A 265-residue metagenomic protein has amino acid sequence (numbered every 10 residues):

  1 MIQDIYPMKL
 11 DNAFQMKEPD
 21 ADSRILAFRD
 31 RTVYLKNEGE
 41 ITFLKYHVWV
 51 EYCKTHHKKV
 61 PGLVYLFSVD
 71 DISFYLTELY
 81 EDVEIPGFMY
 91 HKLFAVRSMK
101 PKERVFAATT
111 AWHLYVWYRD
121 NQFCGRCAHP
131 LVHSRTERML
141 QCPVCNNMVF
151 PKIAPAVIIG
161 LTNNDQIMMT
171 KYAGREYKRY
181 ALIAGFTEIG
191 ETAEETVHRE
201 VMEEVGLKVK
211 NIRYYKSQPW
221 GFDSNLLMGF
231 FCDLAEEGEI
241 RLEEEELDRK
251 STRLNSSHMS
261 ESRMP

Functional and structural regions predicted by a protein language model:
M1-P101: N-terminal alpha-helical interaction blocks
Y34, M139-L182, F186, K208-V209 (+1 more regions): N-terminal strand-loop-strand
E84-R126: A gly/proline- and charged-residue-enriched helix-loop-helix capping module
T110-G160: Cys/His-rich short segments
N147, Q218-L227: Acidic pyrophosphate-coordinating catalytic loop
A181-K216, F230, L234-E236: The catalytic Nudix box helix
D223-S251: C-terminal hydrophobic structural anchor segments that stabilize assembly/packing rather than catalytic chemistry
L254-P265: Single conserved hydrophobic/aromatic residue that forms the stacking wall/gate of nucleotide- or nucleobase-binding
